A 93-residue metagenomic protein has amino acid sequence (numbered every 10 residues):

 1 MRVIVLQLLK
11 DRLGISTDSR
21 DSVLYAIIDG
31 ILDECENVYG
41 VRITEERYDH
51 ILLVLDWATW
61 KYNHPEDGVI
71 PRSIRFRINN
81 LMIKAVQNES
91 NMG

Functional and structural regions predicted by a protein language model:
M1-G93: Divalent metal-cofactor coordination and adjacent catalytic microenvironments
